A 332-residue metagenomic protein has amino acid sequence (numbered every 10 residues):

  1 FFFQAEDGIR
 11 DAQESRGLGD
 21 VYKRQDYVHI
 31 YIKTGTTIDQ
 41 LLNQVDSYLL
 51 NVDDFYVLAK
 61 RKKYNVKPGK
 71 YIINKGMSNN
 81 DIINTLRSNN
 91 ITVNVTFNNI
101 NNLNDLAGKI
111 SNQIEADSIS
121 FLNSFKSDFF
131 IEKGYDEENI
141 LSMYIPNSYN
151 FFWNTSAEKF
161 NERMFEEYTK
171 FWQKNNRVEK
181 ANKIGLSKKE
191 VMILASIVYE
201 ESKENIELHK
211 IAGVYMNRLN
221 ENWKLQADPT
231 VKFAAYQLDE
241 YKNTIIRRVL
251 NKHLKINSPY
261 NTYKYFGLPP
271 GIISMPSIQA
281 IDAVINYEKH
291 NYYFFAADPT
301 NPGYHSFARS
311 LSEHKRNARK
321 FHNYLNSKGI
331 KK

Functional and structural regions predicted by a protein language model:
F1-D7: Right-handed beta-helix
R10, R16, D20-Y236, R248-N251 (+3 more regions): Conserved catalytic or metal-liganding residues and their short signature motifs at active sites of enzymes
L238-P270: C-terminal, helix-dominated tail/subdomain
